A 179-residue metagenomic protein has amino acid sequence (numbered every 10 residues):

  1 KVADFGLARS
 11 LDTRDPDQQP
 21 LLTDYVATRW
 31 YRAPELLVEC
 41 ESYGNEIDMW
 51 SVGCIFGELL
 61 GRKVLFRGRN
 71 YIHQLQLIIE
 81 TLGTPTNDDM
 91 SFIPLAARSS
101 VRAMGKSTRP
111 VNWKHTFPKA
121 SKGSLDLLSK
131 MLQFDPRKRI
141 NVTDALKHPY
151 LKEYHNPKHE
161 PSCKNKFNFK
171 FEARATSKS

Functional and structural regions predicted by a protein language model:
K1-D4: Pre-DFG segment of protein kinase catalytic domains
L7-R9: Activation segment
P20-L36: Conserved activation segment of eukaryotic-like protein kinases, specifically the C-terminal portion of the activation
D48: Conserved catalytic-loop aspartate of Hanks-type protein kinases
T84-K130: C-terminal lobe substrate-recognition/regulatory segment of protein kinase catalytic domains
R139: Conserved HRD-motif arginine in the catalytic loop of eukaryotic-like protein kinases
K152-S179: C-terminal intrinsically disordered, low-complexity extensions immediately downstream of enzyme catalytic cores
